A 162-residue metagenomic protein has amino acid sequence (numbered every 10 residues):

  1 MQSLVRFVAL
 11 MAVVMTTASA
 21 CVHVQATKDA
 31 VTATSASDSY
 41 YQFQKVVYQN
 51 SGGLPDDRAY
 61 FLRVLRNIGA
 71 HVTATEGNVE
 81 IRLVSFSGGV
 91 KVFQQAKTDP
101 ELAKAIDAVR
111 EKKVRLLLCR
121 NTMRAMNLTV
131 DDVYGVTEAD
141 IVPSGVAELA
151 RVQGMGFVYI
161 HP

Functional and structural regions predicted by a protein language model:
M1-V8: Bacterial N-terminal signal peptides that target proteins for export
V8-S19: Bacterial N-terminal signal peptides
V22-H23: Bacterial signal peptide processing site
S39-P55, V84-G88: Acidic/histidine-rich, surface-exposed loop or edge segments in extracytoplasmic proteins
N50-V64, F93-K97: Short, glycine-rich nucleotide/cofactor-binding loops
Y60-E76: Histidine-anchored nucleotide/phosphate-binding helix
E80-Q94, T122, M126: Acidic helix-start/capping segments at beta-turn-to-alpha-helix junctions
A96-P162: A cross-taxonomic marker for long C-terminal extensions/tails that follow the last structured domain
